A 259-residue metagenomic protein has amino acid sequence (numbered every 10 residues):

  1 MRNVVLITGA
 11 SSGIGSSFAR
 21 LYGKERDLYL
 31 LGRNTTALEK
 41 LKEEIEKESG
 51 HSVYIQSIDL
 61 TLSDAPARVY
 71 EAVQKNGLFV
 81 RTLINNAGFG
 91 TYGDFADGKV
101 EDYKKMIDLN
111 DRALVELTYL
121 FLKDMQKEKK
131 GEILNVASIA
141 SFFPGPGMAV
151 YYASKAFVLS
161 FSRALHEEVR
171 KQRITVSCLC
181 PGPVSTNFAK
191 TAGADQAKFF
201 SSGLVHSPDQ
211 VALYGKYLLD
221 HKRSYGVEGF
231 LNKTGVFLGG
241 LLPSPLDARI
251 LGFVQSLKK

Functional and structural regions predicted by a protein language model:
G9-S12: Conserved glycine-rich cofactor-binding loop
E25-K40: Conserved glycine-rich Rossmann-like NAD(P)H-binding loop of the short-chain dehydrogenase/reductase
N86-T91: Conserved NAD(P)H cofactor-binding loop of Rossmann-fold oxidoreductase domains
D94-F95, D102-K105: Substrate-binding pocket helix/loop in short-chain dehydrogenase/reductase
T118, S154: Active-site helix of classical SDR
S138: Residue(s) in the substrate-gating loop at a strand-loop-helix junction that position the organic substrate next
C178, F199-V236: C-terminal helical subdomain
